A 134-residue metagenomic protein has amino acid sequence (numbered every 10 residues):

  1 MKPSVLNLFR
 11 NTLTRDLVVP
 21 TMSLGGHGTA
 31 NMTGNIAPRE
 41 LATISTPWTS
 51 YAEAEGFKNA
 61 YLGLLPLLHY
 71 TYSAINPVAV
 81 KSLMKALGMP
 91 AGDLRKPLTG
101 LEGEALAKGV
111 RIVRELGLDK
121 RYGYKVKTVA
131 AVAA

Functional and structural regions predicted by a protein language model:
M1-F9, S23-T29: Glycine-enriched alpha-helix->loop->beta-strand junction motifs that scaffold or abut catalytic
R10-D16: Glycine-rich beta-to-alpha transition loops that act as phosphate-gripper elements at the mouths of alpha/beta enzyme
D16-A134: Structured C-terminal cap/extension of enzyme domains
